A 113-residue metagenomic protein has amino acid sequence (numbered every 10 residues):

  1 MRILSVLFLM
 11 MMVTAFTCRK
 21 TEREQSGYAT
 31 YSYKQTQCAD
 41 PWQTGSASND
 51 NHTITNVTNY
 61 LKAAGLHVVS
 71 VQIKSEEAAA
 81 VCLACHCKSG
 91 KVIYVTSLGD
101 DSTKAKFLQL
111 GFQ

Functional and structural regions predicted by a protein language model:
M1-S5: Positively charged n-region of N-terminal signal peptides that target proteins for export
V6-A15: Bacterial N-terminal signal peptides
F16-Y33: Bacterial Sec-dependent N-terminal signal peptides
T30-Q113: First exposed extracellular module after export/assembly in secreted or surface-exposed proteins
